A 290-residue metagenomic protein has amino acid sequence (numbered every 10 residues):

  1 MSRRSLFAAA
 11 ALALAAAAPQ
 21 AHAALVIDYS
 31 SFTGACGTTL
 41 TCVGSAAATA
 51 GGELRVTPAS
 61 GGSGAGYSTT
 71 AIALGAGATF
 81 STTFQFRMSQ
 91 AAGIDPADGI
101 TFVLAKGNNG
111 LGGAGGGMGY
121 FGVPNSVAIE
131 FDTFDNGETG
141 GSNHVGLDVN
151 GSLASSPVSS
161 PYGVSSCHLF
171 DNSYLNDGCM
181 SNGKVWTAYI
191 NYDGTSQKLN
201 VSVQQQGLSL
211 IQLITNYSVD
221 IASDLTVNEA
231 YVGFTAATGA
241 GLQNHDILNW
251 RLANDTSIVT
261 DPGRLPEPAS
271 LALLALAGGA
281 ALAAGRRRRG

Functional and structural regions predicted by a protein language model:
M1-A8, G285: Bacterial N-terminal signal peptides that target proteins for export
S5-A11, A269-S270: Sec-dependent signal peptide hydrophobic core
A9-A16, G279: Bacterial N-terminal signal peptides
A17, R264-P266: Selective for proline/serine-rich intrinsically disordered segments in cytosolic/nuclear regulatory regions
A18-A23: Sec/Tat signal peptide C-region and signal peptidase I cleavage site
A24-G263: Polar, low-complexity loop segments and adjacent catalytic/binding residues used for recognizing and processing sugar
P266-A284: A short, hydrophobic C-terminal helix/tail in secreted or cell-surface proteins
R287-G290: Short, charged juxtamembrane terminal tails flanking transmembrane helices
